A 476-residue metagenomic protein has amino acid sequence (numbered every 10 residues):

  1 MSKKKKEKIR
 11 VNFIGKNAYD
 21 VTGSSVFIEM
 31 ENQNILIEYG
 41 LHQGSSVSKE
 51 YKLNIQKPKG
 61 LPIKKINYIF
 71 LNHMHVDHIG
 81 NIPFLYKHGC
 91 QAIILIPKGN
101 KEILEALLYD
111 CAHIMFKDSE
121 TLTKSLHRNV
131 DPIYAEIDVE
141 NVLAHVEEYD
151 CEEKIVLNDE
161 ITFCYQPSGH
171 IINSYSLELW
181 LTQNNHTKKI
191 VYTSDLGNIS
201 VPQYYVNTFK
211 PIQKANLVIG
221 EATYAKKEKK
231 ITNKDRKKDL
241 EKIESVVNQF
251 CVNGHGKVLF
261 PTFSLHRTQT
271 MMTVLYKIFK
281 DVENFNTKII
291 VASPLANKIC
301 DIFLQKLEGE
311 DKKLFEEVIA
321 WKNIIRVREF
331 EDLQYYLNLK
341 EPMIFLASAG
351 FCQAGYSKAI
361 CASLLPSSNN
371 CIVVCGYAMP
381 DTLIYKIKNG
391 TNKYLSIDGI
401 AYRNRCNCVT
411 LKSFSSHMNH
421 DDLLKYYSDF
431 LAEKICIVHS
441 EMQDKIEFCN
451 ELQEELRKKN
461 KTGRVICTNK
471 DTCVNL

Functional and structural regions predicted by a protein language model:
K3-F70, I79, Y86-T270, Y276-E283 (+1 more regions): His/Asp/Glu-rich metal-coordinating catalytic cores of metallo-dependent phosphodiesterases/hydrolases acting on
F116-E120, K124-S125, C300-N323, D381-C406: Acidic, Ser/Thr-rich peripheral helices and adjacent loops at domain boundaries
A144-C151, I324-F330, C467-T468: Short acidic-hydrophobic, aromatic-tinged amphipathic segments that line or gate anion-handling sites
K242-L383, V438: Hard-cation-handling environments
G355-C361, S415-F430: A short, acidic, amphipathic alpha-helical segment used as a generic capping/interface helix at domain edges
L395-K425: Generic long, charged, amphipathic alpha-helical segments
Y427, L431-S440: Proline-aspartate-enriched helix->loop->beta-strand connector
D444-T472: Short acidic, glycine/proline-enriched helix-loop-strand junctions
